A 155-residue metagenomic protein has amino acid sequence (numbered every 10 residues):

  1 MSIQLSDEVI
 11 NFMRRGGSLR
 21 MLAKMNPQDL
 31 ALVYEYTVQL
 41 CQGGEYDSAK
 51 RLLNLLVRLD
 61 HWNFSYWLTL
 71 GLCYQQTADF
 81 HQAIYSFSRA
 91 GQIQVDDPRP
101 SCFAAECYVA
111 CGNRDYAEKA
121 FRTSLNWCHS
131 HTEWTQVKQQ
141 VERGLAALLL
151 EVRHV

Functional and structural regions predicted by a protein language model:
M1-D29: Long, contiguous interaction/recruitment modules in multidomain scaffold/adaptor proteins
R20-K24, C128-W134: Flexible helix-coil transition and linker loops at the boundaries of alpha-helical arrays
P27-Q94: Alpha-helical adaptor scaffolds
Y34, S65-T69, R99-F103, K119 (+1 more regions): Alpha-solenoid helical repeat scaffolds
Q42, Q76, A110, G144-A147 (+1 more regions): Register position in tetratricopeptide repeats
G71, I84-G112, N126, Q140: Alpha-helical protein-protein interaction scaffolds
Y85-R89, E118-S124, V155: Alpha-helical repeat scaffolds
V109-T132, Q139-A146: TPR/TPR-like (Sel1-like) alpha-helical repeat modules
